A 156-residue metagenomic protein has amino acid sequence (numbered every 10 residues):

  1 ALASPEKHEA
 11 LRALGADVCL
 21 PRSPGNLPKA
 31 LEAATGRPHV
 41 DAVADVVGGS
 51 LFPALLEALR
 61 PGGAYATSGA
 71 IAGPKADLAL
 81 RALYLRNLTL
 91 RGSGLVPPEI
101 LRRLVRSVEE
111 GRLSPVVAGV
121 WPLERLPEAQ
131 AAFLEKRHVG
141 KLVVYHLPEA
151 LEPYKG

Functional and structural regions predicted by a protein language model:
A1-L51: Adenosine-nucleotide cofactor-binding segment
E6, S23-L27, G69-G73, L95-V96: Short, acidic/turn-prone active-site loops that include or flank metal/cofactor- and phosphate-binding residues
H8, P28, V40, F52 (+3 more regions): A general structural signal for well-ordered alpha-helical segments in protein cores
L11, V43, L55, L90 (+3 more regions): Terminal peptide-recognition signature
G49-S50, I71-A72, E149-A150: Short glycine-rich anion-binding loops that position phosphate/pyrophosphate groups of nucleotides and phosphorylated
E57-L59: Conserved helix-to-beta-strand junction in the class I
P61-S68, D77-V117: Rossmann-fold dehydrogenase core element
P98-G156: C-terminal hydrophobic helical "lid"/dimerization subdomain of Rossmann-like NAD(P)H-dependent oxidoreductases
